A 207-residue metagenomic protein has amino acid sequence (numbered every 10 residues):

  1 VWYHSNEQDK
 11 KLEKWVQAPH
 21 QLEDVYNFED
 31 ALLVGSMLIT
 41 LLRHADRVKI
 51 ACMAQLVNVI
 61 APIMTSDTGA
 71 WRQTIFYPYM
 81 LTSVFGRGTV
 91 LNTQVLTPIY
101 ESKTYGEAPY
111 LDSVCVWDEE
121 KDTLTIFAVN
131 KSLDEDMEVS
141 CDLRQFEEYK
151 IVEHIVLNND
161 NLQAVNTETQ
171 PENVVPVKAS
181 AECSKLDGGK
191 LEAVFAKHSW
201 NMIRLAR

Functional and structural regions predicted by a protein language model:
V1-S113, E120-T123: Aromatic/acidic polysaccharide-binding cleft in carbohydrate-active enzymes
A51, Y79, I126, H154 (+1 more regions): Conserved, mostly hydrophobic/aromatic
C52-Q55, D67, Q94-V95, A128-N130 (+3 more regions): Active-site proximal loops enriched in glycine and acidic residues that flank catalytic Cys/His/Asp and coordinate
A108-E148, H154, N201-M202: Carbohydrate-binding surface patches
A128, K190-A193: Beta-strand-rich interaction surfaces with strong enrichment in secreted/lumenal proteins
D134, G188-G189, K197-H198: Solvent-exposed, conformationally flexible loop/turn segments
E147-L191: Acidic, Ser/Thr/Pro-rich beta/coil linker or hinge segments at domain junctions
V194-L205: Short Pro-Gly-centered flexible turn/kink motifs
